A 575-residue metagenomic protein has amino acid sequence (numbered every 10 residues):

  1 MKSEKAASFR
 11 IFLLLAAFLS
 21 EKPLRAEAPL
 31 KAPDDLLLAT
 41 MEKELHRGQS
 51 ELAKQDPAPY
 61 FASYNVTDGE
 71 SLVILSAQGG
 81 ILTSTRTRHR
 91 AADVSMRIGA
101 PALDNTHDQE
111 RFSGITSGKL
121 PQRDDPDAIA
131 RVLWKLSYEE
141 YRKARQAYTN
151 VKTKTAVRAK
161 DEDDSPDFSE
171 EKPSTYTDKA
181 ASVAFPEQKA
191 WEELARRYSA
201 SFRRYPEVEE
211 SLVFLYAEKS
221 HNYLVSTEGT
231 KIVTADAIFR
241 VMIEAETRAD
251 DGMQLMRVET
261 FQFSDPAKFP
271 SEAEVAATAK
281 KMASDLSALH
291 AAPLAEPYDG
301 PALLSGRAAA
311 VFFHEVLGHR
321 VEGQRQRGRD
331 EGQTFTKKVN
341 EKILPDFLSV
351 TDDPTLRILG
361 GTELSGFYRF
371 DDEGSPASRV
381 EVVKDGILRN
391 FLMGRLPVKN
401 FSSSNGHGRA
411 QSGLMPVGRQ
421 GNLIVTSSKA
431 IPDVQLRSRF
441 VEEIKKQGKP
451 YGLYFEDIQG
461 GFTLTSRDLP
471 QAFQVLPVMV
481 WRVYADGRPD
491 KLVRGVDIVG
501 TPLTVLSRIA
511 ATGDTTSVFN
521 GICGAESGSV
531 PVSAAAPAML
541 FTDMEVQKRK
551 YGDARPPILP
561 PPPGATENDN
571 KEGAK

Functional and structural regions predicted by a protein language model:
M1-A7: N-terminal secretory signal peptides that target proteins for export/translocation
R10-E21: Bacterial N-terminal signal peptides
R25-F370, S375, K384-I387, N400 (+6 more regions): Active-site bordering "gate/hinge" segments that shape substrate access to catalytic or cofactor-binding pockets
A235, L392, L492-R494: Short linear motifs in exposed loops
R257-T260, G394-L396, R494-V496: Residue-level structural signal for beta-strand termini and adjacent loop
G366, T426-T504, N520-S527: Hydrophobic alpha-helical bundle architecture
P376-S378, V478-M479: Short loop/turn microsegments at loop-to-beta-strand junctions
R389-E443: C-terminal, non-catalytic macromolecule-binding modules
